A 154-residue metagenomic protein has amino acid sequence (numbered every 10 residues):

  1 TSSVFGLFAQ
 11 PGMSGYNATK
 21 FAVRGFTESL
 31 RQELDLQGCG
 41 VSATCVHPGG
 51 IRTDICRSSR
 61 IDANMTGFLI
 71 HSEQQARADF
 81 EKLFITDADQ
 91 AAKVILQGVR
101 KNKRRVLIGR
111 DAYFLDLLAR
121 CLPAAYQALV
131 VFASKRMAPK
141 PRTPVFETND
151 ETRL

Functional and structural regions predicted by a protein language model:
S3: Residue(s) in the substrate-gating loop at a strand-loop-helix junction that position the organic substrate next
F8, S29-V41: Active-site-adjacent segment of SDR/Rossmann-fold oxidoreductases
F8-G15: Active-site loop immediately N-terminal to the catalytic Tyr-X3-Lys motif of short-chain dehydrogenase/reductase
T19: Active-site helix of classical SDR
A22, F26-L34, V46: Hydrophobic alpha-helix immediately C-terminal to the catalytic Tyr-X-X-X-Lys motif of short-chain
L36-R110: SDR active-site lid
Q97, V130-L154: Short linear elements at protein peripheries
K103-R136: A transmembrane-helix-recognition feature enriched in membrane-embedded lipid enzymes and envelope glyco-/phospholipid
